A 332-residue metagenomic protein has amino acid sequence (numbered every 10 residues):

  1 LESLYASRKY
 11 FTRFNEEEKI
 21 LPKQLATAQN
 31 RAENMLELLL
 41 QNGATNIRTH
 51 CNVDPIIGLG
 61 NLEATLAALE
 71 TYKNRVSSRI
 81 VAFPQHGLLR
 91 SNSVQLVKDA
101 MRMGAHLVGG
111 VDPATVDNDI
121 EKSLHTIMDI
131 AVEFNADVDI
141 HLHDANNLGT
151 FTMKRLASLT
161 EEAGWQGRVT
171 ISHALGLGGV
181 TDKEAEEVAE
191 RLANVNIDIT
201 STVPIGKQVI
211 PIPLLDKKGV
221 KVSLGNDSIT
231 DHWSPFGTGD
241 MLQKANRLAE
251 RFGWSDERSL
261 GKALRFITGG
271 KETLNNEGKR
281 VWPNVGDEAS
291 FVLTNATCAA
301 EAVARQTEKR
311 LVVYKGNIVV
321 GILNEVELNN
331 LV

Functional and structural regions predicted by a protein language model:
L1-A28, T152-T170, V188, T238-S255: Active-site gating loops and adjacent loop-to-helix segments of metal-dependent hydrolytic enzymes
L1-H50, I56-T71, L96-R102, D129: Alpha-helical scaffold segments that flank or form the walls of functional sites
E37, K98, D129, A189-E190 (+2 more regions): Alpha-helical segments flanking ligand/cofactor-binding loops in enzyme cores
G43, V108, H141, I171 (+3 more regions): Divalent metal-coordination and catalytic microenvironments
T65-A67, V97-K98, T126-M128, L156-L159 (+3 more regions): Short, hinge-like loop/turn segments at secondary-structure boundaries
R79-S91, R102-I210, K221, T230: Active-site core of metal-dependent hydrolases
L159-V169, P213-A296: His/Asp/Glu-enriched, well-ordered alpha-helical/loop segment that forms or immediately abuts the divalent-metal
P283-V332: C-terminal cap of metal-dependent C-N hydrolases
